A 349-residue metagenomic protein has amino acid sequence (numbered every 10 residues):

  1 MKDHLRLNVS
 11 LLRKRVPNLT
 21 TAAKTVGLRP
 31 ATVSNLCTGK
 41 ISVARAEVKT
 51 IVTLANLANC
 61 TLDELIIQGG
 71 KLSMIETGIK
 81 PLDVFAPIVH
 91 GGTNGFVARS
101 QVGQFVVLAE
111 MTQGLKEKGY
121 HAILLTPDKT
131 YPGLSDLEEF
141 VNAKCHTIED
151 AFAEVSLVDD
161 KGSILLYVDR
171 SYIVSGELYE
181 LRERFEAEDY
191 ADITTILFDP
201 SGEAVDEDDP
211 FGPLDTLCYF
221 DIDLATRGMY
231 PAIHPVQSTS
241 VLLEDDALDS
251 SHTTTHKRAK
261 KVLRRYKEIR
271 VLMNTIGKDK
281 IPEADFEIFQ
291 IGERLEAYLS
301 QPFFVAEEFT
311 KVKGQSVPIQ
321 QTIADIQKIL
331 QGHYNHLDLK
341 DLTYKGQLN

Functional and structural regions predicted by a protein language model:
M1-L19: A short, Lys/Arg-rich alpha-helix, primarily the initiator
D3-H4, K49-V52, N56, C60-G92 (+3 more regions): P-loop NTPase nucleotide-binding/switch module
S10, F105, E139-A143, L157 (+2 more regions): Conserved catalytic/coupling modules of large nucleotide/cofactor-utilizing molecular machines
V16-L36: Short alpha-helical DNA-recognition segment
R29-T32, E47, T61: Short coil turns linking two alpha-helices in DNA-binding domains
N94-V97, I123: Short hydrophobic/aromatic beta-strand immediately N-terminal to the Walker A/P-loop
F105, A109-K116: Walker A/P-loop NTP-binding motif
G114-G162: P-loop NTPase switch/communication element
